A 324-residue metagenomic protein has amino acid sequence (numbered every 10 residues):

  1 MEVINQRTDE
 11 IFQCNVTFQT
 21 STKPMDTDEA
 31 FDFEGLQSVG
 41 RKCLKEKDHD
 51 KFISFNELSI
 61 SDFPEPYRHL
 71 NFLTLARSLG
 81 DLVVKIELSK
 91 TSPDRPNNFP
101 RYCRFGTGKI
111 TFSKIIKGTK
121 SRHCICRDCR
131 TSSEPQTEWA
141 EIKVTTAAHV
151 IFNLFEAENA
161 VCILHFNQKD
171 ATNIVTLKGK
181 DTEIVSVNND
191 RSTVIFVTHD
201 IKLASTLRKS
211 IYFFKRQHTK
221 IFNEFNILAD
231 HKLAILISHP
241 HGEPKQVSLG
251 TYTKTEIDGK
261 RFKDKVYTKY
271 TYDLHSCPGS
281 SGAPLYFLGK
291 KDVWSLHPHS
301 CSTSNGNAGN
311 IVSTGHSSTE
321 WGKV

Functional and structural regions predicted by a protein language model:
M1-V324: Terminal presequence/propeptide segments associated with secretion/organelle targeting and zymogen/polyprotein
